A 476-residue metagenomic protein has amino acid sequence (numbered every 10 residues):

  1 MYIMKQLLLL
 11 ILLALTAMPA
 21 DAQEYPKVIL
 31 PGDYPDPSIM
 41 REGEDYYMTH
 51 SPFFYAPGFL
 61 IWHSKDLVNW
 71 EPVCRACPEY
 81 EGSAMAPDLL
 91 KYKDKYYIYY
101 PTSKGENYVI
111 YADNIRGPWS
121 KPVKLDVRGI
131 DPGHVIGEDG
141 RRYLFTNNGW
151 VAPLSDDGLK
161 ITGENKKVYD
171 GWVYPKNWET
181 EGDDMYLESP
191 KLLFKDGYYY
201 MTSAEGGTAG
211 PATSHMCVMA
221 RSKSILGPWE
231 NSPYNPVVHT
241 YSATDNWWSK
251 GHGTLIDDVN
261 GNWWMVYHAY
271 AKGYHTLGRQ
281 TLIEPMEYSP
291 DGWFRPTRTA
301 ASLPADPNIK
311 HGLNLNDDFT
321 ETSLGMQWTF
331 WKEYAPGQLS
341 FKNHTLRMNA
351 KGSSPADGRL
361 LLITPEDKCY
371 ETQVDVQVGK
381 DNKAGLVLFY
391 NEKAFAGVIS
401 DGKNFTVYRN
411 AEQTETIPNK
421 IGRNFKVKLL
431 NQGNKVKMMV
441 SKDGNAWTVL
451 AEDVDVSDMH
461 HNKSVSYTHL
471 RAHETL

Functional and structural regions predicted by a protein language model:
Q23-I29, W70-E79, I110-V127, D157-G182 (+2 more regions): Blade-edge beta-strand/turn elements of extracellular beta-propeller and related beta-sheet repeat scaffolds
I29-L30, P35-Y55, C74-A76, M85-T102 (+7 more regions): Hydrophobic core segments of beta-strands in well-ordered, beta-rich domains
R298-Q327: Extracellular carbohydrate-recognition regions
F319, V374, V427-A451: Carbohydrate-binding surfaces in secreted/extracellular proteins
L324-L346: Extracellular glycan-recognition surfaces and repeat-rich motifs
G352-G402: Secretory/extracellular carbohydrate-interaction modules and structurally similar beta-sandwich "look-alikes"
R409-K426: Short, aromatic/His-centered strand-loop micro-motif at the edge of beta-sheets
T468-L476: Conserved small/polar residues in nucleotide/adenosyl-binding loops
